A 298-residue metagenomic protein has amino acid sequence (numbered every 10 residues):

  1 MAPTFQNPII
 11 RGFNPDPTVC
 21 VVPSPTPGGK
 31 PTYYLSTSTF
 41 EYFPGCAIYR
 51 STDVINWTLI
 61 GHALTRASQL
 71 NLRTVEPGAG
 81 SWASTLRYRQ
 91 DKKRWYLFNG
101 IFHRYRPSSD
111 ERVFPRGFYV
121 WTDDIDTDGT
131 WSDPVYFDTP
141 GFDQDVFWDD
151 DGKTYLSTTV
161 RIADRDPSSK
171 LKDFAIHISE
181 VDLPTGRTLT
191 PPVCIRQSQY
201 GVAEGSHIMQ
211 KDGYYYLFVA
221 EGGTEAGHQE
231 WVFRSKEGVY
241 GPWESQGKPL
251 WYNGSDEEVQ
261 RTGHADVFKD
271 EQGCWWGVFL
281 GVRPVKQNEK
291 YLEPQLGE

Functional and structural regions predicted by a protein language model:
M1-E298: Carbohydrate-active catalytic/glycan-binding domains of CAZyme proteins, especially the secreted or lumenal ectodomains
